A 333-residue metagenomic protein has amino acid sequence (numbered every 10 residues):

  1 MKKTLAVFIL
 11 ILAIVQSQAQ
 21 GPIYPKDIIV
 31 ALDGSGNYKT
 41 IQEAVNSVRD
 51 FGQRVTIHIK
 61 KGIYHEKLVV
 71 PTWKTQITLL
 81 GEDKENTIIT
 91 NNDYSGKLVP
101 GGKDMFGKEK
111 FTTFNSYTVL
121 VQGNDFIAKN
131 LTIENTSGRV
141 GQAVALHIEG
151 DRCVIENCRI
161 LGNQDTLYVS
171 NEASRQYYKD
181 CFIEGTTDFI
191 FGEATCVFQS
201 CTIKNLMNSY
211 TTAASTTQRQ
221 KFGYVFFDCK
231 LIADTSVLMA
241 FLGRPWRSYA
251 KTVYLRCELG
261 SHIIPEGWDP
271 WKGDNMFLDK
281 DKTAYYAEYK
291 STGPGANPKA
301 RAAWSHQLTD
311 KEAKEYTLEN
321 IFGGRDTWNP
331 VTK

Functional and structural regions predicted by a protein language model:
M1-I23: Bacterial Sec-dependent N-terminal signal peptides
Q20-K333: Sequence-level preference for short, compositionally simple segments enriched in small aliphatic or small polar residues
